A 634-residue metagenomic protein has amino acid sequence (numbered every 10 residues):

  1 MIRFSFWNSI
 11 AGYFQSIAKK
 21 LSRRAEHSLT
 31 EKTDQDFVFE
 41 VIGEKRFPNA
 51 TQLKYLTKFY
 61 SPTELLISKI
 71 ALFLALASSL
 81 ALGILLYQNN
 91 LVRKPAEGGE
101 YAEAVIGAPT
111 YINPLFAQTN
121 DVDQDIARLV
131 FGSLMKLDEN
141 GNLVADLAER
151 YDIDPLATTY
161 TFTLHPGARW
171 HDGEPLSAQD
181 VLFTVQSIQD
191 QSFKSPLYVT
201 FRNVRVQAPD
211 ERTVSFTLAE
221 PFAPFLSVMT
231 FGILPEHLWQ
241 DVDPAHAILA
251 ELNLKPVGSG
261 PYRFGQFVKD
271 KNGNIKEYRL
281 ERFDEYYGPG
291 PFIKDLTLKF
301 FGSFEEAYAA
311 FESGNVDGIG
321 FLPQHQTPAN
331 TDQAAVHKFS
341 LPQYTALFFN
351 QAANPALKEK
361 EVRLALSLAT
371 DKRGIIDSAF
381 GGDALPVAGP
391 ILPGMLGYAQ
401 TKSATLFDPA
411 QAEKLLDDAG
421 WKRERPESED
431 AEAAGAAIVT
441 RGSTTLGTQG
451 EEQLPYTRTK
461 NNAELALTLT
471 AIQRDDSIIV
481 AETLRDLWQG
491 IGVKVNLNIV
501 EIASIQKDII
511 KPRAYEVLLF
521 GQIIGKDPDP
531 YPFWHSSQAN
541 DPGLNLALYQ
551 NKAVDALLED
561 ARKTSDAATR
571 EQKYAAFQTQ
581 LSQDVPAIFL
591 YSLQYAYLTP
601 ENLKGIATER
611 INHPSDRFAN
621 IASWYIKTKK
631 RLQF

Functional and structural regions predicted by a protein language model:
I2-V38, A369-S403, D475-R485, Q506-F634: Detector for C-terminal structural segments
F6-W7, A11-K45, E149-K194, S215 (+2 more regions): Aromatic- and charge-enriched surface segment that lines or borders ligand/interaction sites
V105-P155, Q186, V257: N-terminal lobe/hinge region of extracytoplasmic solute-binding protein
G107-Q124, L147-A148, E174, P196 (+5 more regions): A structural "hinge/loop" feature
R128, F231-D295, E305, S313 (+2 more regions): Gly/Pro-rich hinge or "lid" segments in bacterial periplasmic/extracellular proteins
L197-P244, R263: Surface-exposed binding/hinge segments that line and control ligand-binding clefts or catalytic entry sites
E277-R282, K358-D486, A576, K630-R631: Append "and occasionally in soluble cytosolic enzymes with long acidic Gly/Pro-rich linkers
F283-A329, R485, K494-N496: Ligand-site clamp/hinge motif
